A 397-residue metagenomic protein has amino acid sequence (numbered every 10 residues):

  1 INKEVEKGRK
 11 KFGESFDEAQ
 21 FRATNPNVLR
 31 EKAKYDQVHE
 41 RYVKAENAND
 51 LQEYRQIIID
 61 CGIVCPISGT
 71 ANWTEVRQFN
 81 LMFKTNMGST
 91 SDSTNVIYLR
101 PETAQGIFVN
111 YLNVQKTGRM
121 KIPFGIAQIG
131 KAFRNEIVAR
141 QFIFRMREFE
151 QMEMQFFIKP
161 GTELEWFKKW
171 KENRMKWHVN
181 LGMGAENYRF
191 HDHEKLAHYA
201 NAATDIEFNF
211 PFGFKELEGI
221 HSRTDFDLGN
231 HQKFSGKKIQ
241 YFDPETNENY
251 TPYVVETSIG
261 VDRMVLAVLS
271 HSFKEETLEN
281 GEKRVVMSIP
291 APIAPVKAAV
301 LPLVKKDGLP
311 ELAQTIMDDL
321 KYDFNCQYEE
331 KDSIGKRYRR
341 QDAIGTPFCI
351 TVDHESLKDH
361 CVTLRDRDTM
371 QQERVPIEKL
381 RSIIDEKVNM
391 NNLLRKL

Functional and structural regions predicted by a protein language model:
I1-L397: NTP/phosphate- and nucleic-acid-binding module
